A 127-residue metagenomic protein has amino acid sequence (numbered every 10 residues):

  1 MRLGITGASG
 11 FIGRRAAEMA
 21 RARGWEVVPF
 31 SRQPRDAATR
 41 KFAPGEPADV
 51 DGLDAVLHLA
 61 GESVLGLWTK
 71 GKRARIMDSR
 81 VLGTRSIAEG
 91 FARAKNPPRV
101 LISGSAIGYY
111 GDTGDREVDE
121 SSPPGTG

Functional and structural regions predicted by a protein language model:
R2, E26, V100: Residues at the starts of beta-strands that form the adenosine-phosphate
L3-R23: N-terminal Rossmann NAD(P)H-binding glycine-rich loop of SDR-like oxidoreductase domains
T6, L53-L59, I102-G104: Rossmann-fold scaffold of SDR-type NAD(P)-dependent oxidoreductases
R14-A16, T39, L67-W68, G111-G114: Short glycine-/acidic-enriched loop or helix-start segments at secondary-structure transitions that form or flank
E18-A20, F42-A43, K70-R73, D115-D119: Short, glycine/charged-enriched secondary-structure capping and boundary segments
F30-P34: N-terminal Rossmann-fold cofactor-binding loop
R35-S86: NAD(P)H-binding glycine-rich loop region in Rossmannoid oxidoreductase-like domains and their noncatalytic homologs
R85-G127: Conserved Rossmann-fold NAD(P)-dependent oxidoreductase catalytic core, especially the SDR/UDP-sugar
